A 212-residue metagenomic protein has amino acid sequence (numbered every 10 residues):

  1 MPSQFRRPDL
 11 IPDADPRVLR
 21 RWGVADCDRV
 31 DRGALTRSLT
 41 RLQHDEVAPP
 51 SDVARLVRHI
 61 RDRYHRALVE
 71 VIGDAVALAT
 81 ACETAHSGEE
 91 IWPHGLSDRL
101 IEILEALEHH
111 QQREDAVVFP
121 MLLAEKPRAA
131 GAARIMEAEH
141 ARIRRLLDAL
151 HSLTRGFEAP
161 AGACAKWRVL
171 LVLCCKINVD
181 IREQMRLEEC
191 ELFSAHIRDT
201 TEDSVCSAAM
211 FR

Functional and structural regions predicted by a protein language model:
M1-R212: Small-residue-biased structural context
